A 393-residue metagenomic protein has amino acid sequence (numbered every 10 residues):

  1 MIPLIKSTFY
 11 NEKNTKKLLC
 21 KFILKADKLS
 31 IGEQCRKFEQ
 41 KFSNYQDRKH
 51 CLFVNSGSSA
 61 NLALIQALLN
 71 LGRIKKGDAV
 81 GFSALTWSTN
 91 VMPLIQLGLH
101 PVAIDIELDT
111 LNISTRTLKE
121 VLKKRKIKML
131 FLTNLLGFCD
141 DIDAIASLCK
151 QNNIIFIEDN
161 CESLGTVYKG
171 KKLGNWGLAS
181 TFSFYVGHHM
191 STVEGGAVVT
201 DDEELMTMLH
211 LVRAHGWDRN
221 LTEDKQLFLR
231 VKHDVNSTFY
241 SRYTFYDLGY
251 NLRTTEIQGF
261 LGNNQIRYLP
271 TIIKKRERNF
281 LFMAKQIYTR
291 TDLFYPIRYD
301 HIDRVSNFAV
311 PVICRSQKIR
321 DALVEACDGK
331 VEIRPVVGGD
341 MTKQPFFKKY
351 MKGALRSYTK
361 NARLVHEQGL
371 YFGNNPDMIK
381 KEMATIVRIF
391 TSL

Functional and structural regions predicted by a protein language model:
M1-K28, T244-Y246, G373: N-terminal "arm"/small-domain region of PLP-dependent enzymes with the aminotransferase-like
K28, E33-A79, P93-I95, A103-D105 (+1 more regions): Phosphate-binding glycine-rich loop
G98: Structured binding elements
D109-T207: Active-site phosphate-binding strand-loop segment of PLP-dependent enzymes
S163, K169-G177, S237-T244, V337-T385: Active-site-adjacent capping/gating segments
S163-K169, W176-F308: Active-site region of PLP-dependent enzymes
L209, D321-G329, I386-F390: Short amphipathic alpha-helices in soluble, non-transmembrane regions that often serve as interface/regulatory elements
G216-L229, F282, Q286, R290 (+2 more regions): Conserved PLP cofactor-binding pocket of PLP-dependent enzymes
